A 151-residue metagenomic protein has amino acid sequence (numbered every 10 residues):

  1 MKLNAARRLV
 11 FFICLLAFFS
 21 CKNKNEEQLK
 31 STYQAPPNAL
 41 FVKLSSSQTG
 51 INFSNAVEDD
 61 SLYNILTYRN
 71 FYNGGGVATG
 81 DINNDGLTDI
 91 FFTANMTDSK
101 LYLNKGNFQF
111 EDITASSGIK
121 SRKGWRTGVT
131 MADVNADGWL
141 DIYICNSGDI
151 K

Functional and structural regions predicted by a protein language model:
M1-K30: Bacterial Sec-dependent N-terminal signal peptides
C21-K151: Acidic, glycine/proline-rich Ca2+-coordinating loop motifs
